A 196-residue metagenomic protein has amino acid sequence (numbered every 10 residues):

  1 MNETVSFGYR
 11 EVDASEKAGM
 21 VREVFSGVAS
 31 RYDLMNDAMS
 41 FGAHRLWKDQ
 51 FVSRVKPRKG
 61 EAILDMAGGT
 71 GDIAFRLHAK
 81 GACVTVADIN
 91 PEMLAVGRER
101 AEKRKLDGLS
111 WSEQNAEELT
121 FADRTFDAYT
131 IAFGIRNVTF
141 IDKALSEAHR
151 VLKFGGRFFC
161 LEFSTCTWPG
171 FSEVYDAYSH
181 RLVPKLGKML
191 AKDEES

Functional and structural regions predicted by a protein language model:
M1-E23: N-terminal auxiliary segments of SAM/dcSAM-dependent transferases
G27, R31-L34, S40-E61: Conserved alpha-helix/loop element of class I SAM-dependent methyltransferases that forms part of the SAM/SAH-binding
A62-E118: Class I SAM-dependent methyltransferase SAM/SAH-binding core
D88-P91, F140, F163: Short beta->alpha hinge that forms the Motif I/post-I loop of the SAM-binding pocket
E117-Y129: A short acidic, Gly/Pro-enriched loop at the edge of an enzyme's catalytic core that lines a small-molecule cofactor
D127-I141: A short SAM/SAH-binding and catalytic strip from SAM-dependent methyltransferases
D142-F154: A short glycine-rich, Lys/Arg-flanked "PGG" loop and its adjoining helix->strand segment in the class I
R157-G187: Conserved class I S-adenosyl-L-methionine
